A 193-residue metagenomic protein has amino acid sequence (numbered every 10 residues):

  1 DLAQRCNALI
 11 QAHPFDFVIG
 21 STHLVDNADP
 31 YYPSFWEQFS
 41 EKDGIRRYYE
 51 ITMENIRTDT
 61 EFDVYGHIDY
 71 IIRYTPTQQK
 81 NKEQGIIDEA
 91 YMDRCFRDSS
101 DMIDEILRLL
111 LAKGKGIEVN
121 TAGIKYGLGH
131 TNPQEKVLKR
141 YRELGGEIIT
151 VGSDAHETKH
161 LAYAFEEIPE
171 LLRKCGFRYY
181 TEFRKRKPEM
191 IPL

Functional and structural regions predicted by a protein language model:
D1-L110: Extended substrate/RNA-proximal surfaces in nucleic-acid metabolism proteins
D26, I72, N81-L193: Charged catalytic cores and adjacent phosphate/nucleic-acid-binding surfaces used for phosphate/nucleic-acid chemistry
